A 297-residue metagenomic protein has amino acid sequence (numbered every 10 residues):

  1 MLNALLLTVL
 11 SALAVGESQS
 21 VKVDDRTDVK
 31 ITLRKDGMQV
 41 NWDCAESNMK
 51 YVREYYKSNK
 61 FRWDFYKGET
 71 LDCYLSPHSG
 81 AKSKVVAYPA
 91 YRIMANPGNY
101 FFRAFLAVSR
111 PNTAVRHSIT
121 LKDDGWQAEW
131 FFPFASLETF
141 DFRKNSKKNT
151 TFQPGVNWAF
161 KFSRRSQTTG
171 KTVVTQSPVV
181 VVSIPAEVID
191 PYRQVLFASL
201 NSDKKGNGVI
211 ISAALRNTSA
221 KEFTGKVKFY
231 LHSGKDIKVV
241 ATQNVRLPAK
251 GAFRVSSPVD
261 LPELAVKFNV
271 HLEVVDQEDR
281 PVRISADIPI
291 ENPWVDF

Functional and structural regions predicted by a protein language model:
M1-T8: Sec-dependent signal peptide recognition, specifically the positively charged N-region followed immediately by
V9-G234, T242-F297: Structural preference for beta-rich elements and adjacent junctions enriched in aromatics
